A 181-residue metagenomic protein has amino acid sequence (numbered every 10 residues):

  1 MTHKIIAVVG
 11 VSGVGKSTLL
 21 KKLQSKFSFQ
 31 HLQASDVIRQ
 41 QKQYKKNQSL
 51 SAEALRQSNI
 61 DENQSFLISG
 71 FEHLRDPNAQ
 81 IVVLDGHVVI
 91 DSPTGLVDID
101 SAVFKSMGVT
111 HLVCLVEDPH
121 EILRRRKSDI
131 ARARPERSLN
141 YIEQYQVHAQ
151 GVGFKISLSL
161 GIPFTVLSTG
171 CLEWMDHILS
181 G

Functional and structural regions predicted by a protein language model:
V8: Hydrophobic anchor at the beta1->P-loop junction of P-loop NTPases
S12: The conserved Walker
G15: Conserved glycine(s) of the Walker
L19: Hydrophobic positions on the alpha1 helix immediately C-terminal to the Walker A/P-loop
S25-L32: Post-Walker A helix-loop "phosphate-sensing" segment adjacent to the P-loop in P-loop NTPases
A34-V97: ATP-dependent small-molecule kinase phosphotransfer cores that center on conserved nucleotide phosphate-binding segments
D61, S128-W174: Small-molecule kinase domains that catalyze NTP-dependent phosphoryl transfer to phosphate-bearing small molecules
G86-D129: ATP-dependent NMP and nucleoside kinases share a basic, alpha-helical "lid"
